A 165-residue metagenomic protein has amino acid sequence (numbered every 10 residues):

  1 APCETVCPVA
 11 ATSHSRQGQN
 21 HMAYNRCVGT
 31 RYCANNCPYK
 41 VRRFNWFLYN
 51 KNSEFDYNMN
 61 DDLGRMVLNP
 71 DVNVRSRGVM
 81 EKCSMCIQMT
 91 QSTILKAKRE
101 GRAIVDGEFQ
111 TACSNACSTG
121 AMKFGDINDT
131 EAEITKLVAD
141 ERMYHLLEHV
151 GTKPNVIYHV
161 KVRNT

Functional and structural regions predicted by a protein language model:
A1-T165: Non-ligating segments of multi-cofactor redox enzymes
